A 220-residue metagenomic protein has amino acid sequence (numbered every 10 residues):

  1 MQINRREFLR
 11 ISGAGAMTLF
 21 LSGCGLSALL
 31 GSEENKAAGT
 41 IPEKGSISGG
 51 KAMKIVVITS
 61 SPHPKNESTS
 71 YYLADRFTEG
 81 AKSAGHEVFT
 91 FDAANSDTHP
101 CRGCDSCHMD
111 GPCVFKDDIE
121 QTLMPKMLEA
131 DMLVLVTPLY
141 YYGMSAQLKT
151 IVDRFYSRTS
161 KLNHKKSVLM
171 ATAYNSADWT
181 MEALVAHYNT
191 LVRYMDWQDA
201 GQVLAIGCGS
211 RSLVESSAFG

Functional and structural regions predicted by a protein language model:
M1-A16: N-terminal secretory signal peptides and thylakoid transit peptides that target proteins across membranes
C24-V136, Y142-R158: N-terminal beta1-alpha1-beta2 submodule of the flavodoxin-like/Rossmannoid cofactor-binding fold
V56-I58, F89-F91, V168-A171, A200-V203: Hydrophobic/aromatic beta-strand patches that form the interior of the parallel beta-sheet core in alpha/beta enzyme
P62-K65, Y140-Y142, Y174-D178, G209-S210: Short histidine/acidic/glycine/proline-rich micro-motifs that form metal- and phosphate-coordinating active-site loops
D105-M109, A186, A218-F219: Short, hinge-like loop/turn segments at secondary-structure boundaries
K149-Y156, E182-H187, S217: Charged helix-capping and loop-helix junction motifs
N163-G201: Short, glycine-/small-residue-rich phosphate/pyrophosphate-handling segment
N189-G220: Glycine-rich phosphate/pyrophosphate-binding loop and the adjoining helix
